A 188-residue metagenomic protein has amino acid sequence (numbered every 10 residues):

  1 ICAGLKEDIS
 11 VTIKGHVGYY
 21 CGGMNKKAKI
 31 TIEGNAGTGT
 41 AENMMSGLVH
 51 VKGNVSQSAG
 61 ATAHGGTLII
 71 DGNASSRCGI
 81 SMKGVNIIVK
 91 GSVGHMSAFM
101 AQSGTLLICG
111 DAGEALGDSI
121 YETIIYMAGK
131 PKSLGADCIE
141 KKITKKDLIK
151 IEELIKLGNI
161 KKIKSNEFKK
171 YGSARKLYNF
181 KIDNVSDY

Functional and structural regions predicted by a protein language model:
I1, D8, I88-K90, H95-M96 (+1 more regions): Intrinsically disordered, low-complexity terminal regions
G4, K14-H16, G23-M24, E33-N35 (+10 more regions): Feature marks extracellular polysaccharide-active and adherence modules
D8-G15, A28-E33, V49-V51, N86 (+1 more regions): Beta-strand-rich extracellular passenger or scaffold domains
T67-I69, S75-S76, I87, G94: Long hydrophobic alpha-helices with heptad-repeat/coiled-coil character
